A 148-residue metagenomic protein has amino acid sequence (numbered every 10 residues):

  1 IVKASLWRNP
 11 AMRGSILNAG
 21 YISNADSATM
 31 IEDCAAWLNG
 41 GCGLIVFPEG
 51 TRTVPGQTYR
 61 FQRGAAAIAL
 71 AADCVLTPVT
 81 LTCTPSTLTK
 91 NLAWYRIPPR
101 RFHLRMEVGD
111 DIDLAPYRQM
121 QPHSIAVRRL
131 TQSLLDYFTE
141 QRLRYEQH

Functional and structural regions predicted by a protein language model:
I1-S27: Catalytic core of membrane glycerolipid acyltransferases/transacylases, capturing the structured, soluble-facing
L6, R52-T53: Short histidine/acidic/glycine/proline-rich micro-motifs that form metal- and phosphate-coordinating active-site loops
P10-R13, A36-G43, V54-Q121: A cross-family acyltransferase "interaction/gating" segment
N24-S27, T58, V127: A conditional alpha-helix N-cap/helix-loop micro-motif detector
M30-C34: Short acidic active-site motifs
E49: Active-site glycine-centered loops adjacent to acidic/histidine catalytic or metal-binding residues that shape
T84, E107, A115-H148: Membrane-interfacial terminal anchoring regions of lipid-handling membrane enzymes
